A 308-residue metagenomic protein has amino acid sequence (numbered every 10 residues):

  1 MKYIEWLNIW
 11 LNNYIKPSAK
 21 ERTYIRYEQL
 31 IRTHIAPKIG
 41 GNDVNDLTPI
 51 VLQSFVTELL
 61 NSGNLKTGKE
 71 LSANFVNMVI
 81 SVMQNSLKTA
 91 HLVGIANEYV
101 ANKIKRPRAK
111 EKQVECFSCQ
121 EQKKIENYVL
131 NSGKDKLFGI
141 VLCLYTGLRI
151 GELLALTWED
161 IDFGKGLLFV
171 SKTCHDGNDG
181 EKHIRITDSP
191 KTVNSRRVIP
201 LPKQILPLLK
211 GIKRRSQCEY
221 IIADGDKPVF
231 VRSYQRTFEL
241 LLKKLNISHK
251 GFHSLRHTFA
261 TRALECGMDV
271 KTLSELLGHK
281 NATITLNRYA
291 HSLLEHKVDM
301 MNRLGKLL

Functional and structural regions predicted by a protein language model:
M1-N45, I50-Q53, L294: N-terminal DNA-binding module of tyrosine recombinases/phage integrases
Q29, C119-Q120, P202-S248: Active-site/catalytic core of tyrosine-dependent DNA strand-transfer enzymes
L30, H34, N42-S54, N64-K103 (+1 more regions): N-terminal DNA-binding recognition helix of tyrosine site-specific recombinases/integrases
F55, K124-Y128, G180-I186, C266 (+2 more regions): DNA/chromatin major-groove-contacting recognition/catalytic segments
K69-A73, N77, L92, A96-E98 (+4 more regions): Basic, Lys/Arg- and aromatic-enriched nucleic-acid-binding interface segment
L92, V141, Y145, G151-E152 (+4 more regions): C-terminal catalytic core of tyrosine-transesterase DNA break-rejoin enzymes
K112, C174, L206, L277-N302: Catalytic-site neighborhood detector that most strongly recognizes the C-terminal catalytic loop/helix of tyrosine
A155-G211: Conserved tyrosine-mediated DNA breakage-rejoining catalytic core shared by Y-recombinases
